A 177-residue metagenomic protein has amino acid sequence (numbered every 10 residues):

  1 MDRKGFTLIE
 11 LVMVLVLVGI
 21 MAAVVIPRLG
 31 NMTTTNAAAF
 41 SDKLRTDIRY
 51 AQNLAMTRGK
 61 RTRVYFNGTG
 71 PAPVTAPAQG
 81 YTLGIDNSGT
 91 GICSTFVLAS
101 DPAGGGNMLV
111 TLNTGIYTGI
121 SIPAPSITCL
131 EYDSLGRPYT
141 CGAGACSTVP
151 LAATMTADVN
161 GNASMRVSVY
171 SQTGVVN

Functional and structural regions predicted by a protein language model:
M1-K4: Positively charged n-region of N-terminal signal peptides that target proteins for export
F6-V12, I20-D42, R49, N53 (+3 more regions): N-terminal helix-rich module
